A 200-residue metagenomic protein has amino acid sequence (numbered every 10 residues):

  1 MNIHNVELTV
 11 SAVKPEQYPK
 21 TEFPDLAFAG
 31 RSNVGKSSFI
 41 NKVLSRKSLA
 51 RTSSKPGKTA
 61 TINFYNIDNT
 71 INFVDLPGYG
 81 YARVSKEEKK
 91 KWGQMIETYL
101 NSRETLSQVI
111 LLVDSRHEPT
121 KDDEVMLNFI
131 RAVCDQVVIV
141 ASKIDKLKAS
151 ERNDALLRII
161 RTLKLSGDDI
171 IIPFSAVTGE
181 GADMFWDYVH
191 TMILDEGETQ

Functional and structural regions predicted by a protein language model:
M1-R83, L194-D195, T199: Conserved G1/Walker A P-loop phosphate-binding module
I3-P15, K146-Q200: Canonical P-loop GTPase G-domain recognition
E22, S48, T61, E88-W92 (+5 more regions): Helical mechanochemical/support elements of P-loop NTPase systems and associated helical scaffolds
V43-K47, L100, L163, V189: Hydrophobic aliphatic residues
K58, I71, G78-Y81, R116-E118 (+2 more regions): Conserved nucleotide-binding/hydrolysis micro-motifs of P-loop NTPases
I67-L106: Conserved nucleotide-sensing/catalytic segment adjacent to the nucleotide-binding pocket in NTP-handling enzymes
E97-D169: Conserved C-terminal guanine-recognition region of P-loop GTPase G domains, centered on the G4
